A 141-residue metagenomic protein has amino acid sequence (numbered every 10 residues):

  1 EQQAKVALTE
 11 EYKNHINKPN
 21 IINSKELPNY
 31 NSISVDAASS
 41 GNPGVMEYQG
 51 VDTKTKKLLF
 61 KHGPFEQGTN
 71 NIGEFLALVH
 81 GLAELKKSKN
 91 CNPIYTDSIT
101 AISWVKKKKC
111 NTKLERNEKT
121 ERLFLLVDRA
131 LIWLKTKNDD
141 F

Functional and structural regions predicted by a protein language model:
E1-K25: Short glycine- and acidic-rich boundary segments immediately preceding or forming the N-terminal edge of structured
V6, E10, N14, K54-T55 (+2 more regions): Polar/charged alpha-helical tracts
P19-I72, L76, A83-E84: RNase H-like nuclease fold core
S39-N42, L82-F141: RNase H catalytic domain
